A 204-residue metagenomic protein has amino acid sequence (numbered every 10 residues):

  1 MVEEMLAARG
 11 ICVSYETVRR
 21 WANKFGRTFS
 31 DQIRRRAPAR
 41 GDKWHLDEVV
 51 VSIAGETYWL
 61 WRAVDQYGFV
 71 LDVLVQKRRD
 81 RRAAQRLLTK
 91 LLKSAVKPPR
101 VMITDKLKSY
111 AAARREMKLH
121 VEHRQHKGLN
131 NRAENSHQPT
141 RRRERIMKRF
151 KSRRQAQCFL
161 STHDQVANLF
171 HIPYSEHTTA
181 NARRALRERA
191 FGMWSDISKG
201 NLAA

Functional and structural regions predicted by a protein language model:
M1-I11: DNA-recognition alpha helix
V2, V18, D47, A63 (+6 more regions): Mobile genetic element proteins and their domesticated derivatives, centered on retroelements and DNA transposons
C12, R20-D42: Short, basic alpha-helical nucleic acid-contact segments in DNA-binding proteins and DNA transaction factors
R20, K24, V73-A95: Active-site beta-loop-alpha junctions of metal-dependent nucleic acid enzymes, especially the RNase H-like/DDE
R40-I53: Two-metal-ion RNase H-like nuclease active-site motif
P99-Y110, K127: Acidic/histidine-rich, metal-coordinating catalytic segments
H126-R142, A156-Q157: RNase H-like two-metal-ion nuclease catalytic core shared by retroviral integrases and related mobile-element nucleases
I146-K148, Q157-A204: C-terminal domain-tail junction helix/linker
